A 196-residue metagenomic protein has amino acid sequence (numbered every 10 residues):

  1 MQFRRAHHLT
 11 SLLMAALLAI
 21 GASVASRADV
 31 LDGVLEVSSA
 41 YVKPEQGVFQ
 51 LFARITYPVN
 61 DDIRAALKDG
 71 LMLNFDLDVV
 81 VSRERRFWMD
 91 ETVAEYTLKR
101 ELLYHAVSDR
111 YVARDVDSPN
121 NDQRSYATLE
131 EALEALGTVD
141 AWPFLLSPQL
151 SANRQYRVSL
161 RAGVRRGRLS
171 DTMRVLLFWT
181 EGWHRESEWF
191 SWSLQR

Functional and structural regions predicted by a protein language model:
M1-A6: N-terminal secretory signal peptides that target proteins for export/translocation
T10-G21: Bacterial N-terminal signal peptides
A25-E36: Cleaved targeting-peptide boundary
A40-Q50, D61-L71, F87-E91, P148-S151: Short, solvent-exposed beta-strand/turn "edge" segments of beta-rich domains on protein surfaces
Q50-I55, A106, D117-P119, A127-L150: A beta-strand/beta-hairpin structural motif
R64-L129: Structured domain cores in non-transmembrane regions
F144-R196: Glycine-rich, aromatic-bearing surface loops/beta-hairpins
